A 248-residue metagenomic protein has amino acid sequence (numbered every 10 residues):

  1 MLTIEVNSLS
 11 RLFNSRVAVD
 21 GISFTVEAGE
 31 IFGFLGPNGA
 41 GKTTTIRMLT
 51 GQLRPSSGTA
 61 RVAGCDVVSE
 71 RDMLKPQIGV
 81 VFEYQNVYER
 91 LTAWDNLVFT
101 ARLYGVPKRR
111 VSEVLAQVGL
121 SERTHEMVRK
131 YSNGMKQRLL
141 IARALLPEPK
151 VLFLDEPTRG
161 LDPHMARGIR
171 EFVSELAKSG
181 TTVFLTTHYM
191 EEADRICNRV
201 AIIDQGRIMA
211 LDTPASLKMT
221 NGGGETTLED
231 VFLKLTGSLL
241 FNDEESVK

Functional and structural regions predicted by a protein language model:
V98, R102, P107-R123: Conserved ABC ATPase "signature" region
E148: Conserved catalytic motifs of ABC-family nucleotide-binding domains
L152-E156: Catalytic Walker B motif of ABC-type/P-loop ATPase nucleotide-binding domains
A166-S179: Helical segment within the ABC ATPase nucleotide-binding domain
L211-D212: ABC ATPase "signature
